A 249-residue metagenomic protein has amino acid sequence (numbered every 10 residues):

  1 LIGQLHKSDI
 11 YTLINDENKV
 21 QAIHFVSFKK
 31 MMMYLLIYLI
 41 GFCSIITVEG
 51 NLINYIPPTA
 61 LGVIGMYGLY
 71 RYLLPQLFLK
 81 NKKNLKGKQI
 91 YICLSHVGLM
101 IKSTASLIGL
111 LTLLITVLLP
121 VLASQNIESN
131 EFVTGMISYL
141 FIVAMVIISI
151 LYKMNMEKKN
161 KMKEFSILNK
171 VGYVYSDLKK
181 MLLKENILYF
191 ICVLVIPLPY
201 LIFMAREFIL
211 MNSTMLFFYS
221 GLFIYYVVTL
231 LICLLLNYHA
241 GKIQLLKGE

Functional and structural regions predicted by a protein language model:
L1, A22-S149, I191-F203, E207 (+1 more regions): Alpha-helical transmembrane segments, especially those used as permease/efflux helices and single-pass anchors
L1-Y11, L77-L85, N160-L168: Short, charged cytosolic
S8-Q21, K242-E249: Short cytosolic juxtamembrane segments of multi-pass membrane proteins
T12, Y91-L99, S166-K170: Short amphipathic alpha-helical coupling elements at transmembrane boundaries
E17, C93, M100, M154 (+2 more regions): Intracellular alpha-helical coupling/juxtamembrane segments of multi-pass membrane proteins
F141-F165: A hydrophobic alpha-helix feature that marks transmembrane segments and, especially, their cytosolic C-terminal ends
K179-L183: Interfacial transmembrane-helix starts/ends
